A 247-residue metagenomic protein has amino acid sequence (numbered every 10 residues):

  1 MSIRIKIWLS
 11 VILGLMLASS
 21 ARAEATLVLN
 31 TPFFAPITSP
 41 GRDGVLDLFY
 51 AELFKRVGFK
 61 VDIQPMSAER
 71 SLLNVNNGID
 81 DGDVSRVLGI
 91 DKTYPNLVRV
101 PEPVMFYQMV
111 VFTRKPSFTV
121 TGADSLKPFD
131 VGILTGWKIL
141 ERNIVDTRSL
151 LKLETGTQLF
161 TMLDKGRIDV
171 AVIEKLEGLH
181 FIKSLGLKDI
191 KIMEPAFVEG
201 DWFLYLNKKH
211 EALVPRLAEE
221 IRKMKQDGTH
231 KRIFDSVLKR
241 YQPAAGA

Functional and structural regions predicted by a protein language model:
A23-N96, I133, K152-L153, L217: Extracytoplasmic small-molecule ligand-binding "clamshell" domains of the periplasmic binding protein/Venus flytrap
L27, A35-E52, R114-T147, E154 (+3 more regions): Bilobed "Venus flytrap"/periplasmic-binding protein-like clamshell domains and structurally analogous long
T31-P32, M105-V110, K183-R222, Y241-A247: Periplasmic-binding protein-like
L48-R56, K115-S117, D124, W137 (+2 more regions): Extended ligand-binding regions for polar small-molecule ligands
K60-S67, R148-M162, I192-P195: Short beta-strand-to-loop elements that line the ligand-binding cleft of bilobed periplasmic-binding protein-like
Q64-L126, G136-I139, E194-A196: Acidic, polar ligand-binding/catalytic clefts
E69-D81, D124, T157-E177, S184-L185: Short helices/loops that flank or line small-molecule/ion binding pockets
S85-P95, D169-K191, P195-V198: A ligand-binding cleft/hinge motif common to bilobed small-molecule-binding domains
